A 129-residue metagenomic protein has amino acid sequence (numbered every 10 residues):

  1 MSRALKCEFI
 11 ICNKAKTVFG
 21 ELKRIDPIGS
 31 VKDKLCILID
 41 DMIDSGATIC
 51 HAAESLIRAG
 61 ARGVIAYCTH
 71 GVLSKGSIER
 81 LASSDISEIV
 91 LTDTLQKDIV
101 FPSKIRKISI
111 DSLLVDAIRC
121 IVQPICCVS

Functional and structural regions predicted by a protein language model:
M1-S129: PRPP-associated nucleotide enzymes
